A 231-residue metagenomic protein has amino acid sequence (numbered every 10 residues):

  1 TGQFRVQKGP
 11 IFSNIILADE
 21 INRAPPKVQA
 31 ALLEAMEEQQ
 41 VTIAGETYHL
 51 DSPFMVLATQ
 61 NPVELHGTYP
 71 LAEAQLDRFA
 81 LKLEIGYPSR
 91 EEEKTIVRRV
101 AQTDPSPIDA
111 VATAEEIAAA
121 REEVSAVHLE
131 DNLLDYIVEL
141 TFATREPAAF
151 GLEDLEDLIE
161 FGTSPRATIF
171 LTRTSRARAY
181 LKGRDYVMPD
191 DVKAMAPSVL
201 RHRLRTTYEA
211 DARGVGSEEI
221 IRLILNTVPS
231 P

Functional and structural regions predicted by a protein language model:
T1-A72, L76-L83: Conserved ASCE/P-loop NTPase catalytic core
V6-K8, T47-Y48, L71-E73, D109 (+3 more regions): Replace "in large, NTP-powered and nucleic-acid-processing enzymes" with "in large, NTP-powered factors and other
I11, L57-Q60, A74-R78, V97-Q102 (+2 more regions): Acidic/polar active-site rim loop that often engages polyanionic ligands
N14-A18, N61-P62, E115-V127, L152-F161 (+1 more regions): Short hinge/gating elements
A18, P25-A30, P53-V56, Y69 (+8 more regions): Amphipathic alpha-helical transducer elements in NTP-driven molecular machines
N22, P26-Q29, L33-E37, A44 (+11 more regions): Signal for well-folded cores of large energy- and translation-related assemblies
K82-D154, L181-D185, P189, A210 (+1 more regions): Conserved C-terminal "switch" segment of AAA+ ATPases
P147-P231: C-terminal engagement/docking regions of AAA+ P-loop ATPases
